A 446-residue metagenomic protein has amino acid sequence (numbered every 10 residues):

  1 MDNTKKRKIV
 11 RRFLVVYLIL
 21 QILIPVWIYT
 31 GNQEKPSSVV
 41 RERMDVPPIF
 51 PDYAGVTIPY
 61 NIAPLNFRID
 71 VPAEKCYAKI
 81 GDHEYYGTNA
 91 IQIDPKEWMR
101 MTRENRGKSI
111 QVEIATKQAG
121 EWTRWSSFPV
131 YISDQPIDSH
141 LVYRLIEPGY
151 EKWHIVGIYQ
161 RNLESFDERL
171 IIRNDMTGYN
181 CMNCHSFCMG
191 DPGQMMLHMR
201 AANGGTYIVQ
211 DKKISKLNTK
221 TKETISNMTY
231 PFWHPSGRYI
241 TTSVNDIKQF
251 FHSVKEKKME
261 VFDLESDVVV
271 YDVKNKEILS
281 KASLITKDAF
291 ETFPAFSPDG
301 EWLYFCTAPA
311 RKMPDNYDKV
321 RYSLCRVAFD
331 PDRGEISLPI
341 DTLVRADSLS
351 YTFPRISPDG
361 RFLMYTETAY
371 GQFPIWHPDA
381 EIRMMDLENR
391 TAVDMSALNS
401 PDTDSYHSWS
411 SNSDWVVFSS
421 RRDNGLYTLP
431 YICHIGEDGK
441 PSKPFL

Functional and structural regions predicted by a protein language model:
E42-D52, H83-E97, P129, E164-C181 (+5 more regions): Multi-bladed beta-propeller domains
I49-F50, W122-E151, E223-T224: Low-complexity, Pro/Ser/Thr- and charge-rich linker/hinge segments at domain boundaries
N66, C184-S186, Y230-F232, F293-A295 (+2 more regions): Conserved beta-strand position repeated once per blade in WD40 beta-propeller domains
L141-E151, T242-D263, F305-R321, T366-P378 (+2 more regions): Short, conserved, GDST-rich strand-edge loop motifs in beta-rich repeat architectures
V142-L217: Conserved, compact domain cores that house catalytic/ligand-binding motifs in diverse enzymes and effector modules
I155, E265-D267, K319-L324, P378-E381 (+1 more regions): A detector of repeated loop/turn-to-beta-strand junctions in beta-rich toroidal repeat architectures
M189-D191, P235-S236, P298-D299, P358-D359 (+1 more regions): Residue-level detector of Asp-centered blade-edge/turn motifs that repeat once per structural unit in beta-propeller
Q194-M195, I240, G300-L303, L363 (+1 more regions): Hydrophobic beta-strand positions that form the internal "hydrophobic ladder" of WD40/Gbeta-like beta-propeller blades
